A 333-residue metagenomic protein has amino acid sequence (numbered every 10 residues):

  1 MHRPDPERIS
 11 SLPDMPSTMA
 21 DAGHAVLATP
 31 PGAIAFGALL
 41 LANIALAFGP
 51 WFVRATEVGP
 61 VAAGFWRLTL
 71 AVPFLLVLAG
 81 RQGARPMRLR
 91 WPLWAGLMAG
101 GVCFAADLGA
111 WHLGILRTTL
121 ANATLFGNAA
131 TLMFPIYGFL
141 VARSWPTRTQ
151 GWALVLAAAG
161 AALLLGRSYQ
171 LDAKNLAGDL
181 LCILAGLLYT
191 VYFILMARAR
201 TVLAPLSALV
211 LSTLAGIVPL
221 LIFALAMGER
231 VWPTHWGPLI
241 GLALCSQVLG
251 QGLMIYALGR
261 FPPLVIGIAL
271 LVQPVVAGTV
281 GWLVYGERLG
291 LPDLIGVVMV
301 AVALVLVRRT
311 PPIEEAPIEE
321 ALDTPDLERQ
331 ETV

Functional and structural regions predicted by a protein language model:
H2-F65, A99-V102, A110, L171-R198 (+2 more regions): Glycine-/small-residue-enriched transmembrane alpha-helix faces in small-molecule transporters and effluxers
A20-H24, L68, R167, L271-V333: C-terminal-most transmembrane helix of multi-pass membrane proteins
A33-A38, P60-L78, A95, T149-A159 (+2 more regions): Hydrophobic alpha-helical transmembrane segments of multi-pass integral membrane proteins, especially transporters
L41-F48, F52-A55, L78, M98-R117 (+7 more regions): Hydrophobic alpha-helical transmembrane segments of multi-pass membrane transport proteins, especially secondary
T56, A63, R67, G114 (+6 more regions): Hydrophobic/aromatic residues within transmembrane alpha-helices of multi-pass small-molecule transporters
L70-F74, F126-L140, V155-L156, L214-P219 (+2 more regions): Alpha-helical transmembrane segments of compact multi-pass small-molecule transporters, enriched in specific families
L75, A79, M98, P146-S168 (+3 more regions): Hydrophobic transmembrane alpha-helices of multi-pass small-molecule transport proteins
V77-A99: Membrane-helix interface linkers and caps
